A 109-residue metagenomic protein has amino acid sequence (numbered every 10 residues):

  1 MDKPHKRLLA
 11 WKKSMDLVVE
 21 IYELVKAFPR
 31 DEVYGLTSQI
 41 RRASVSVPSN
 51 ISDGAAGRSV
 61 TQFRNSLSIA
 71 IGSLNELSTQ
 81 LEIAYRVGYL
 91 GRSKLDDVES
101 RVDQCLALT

Functional and structural regions predicted by a protein language model:
M1-T109: Amphipathic alpha-helical assembly/interaction segments
